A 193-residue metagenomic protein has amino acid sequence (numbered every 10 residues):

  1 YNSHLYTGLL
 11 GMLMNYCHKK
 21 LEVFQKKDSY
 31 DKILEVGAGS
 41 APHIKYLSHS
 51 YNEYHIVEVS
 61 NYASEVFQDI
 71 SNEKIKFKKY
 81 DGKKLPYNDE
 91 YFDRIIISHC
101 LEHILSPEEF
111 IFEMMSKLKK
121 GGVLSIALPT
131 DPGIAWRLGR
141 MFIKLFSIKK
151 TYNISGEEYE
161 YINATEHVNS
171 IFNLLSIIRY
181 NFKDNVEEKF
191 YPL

Functional and structural regions predicted by a protein language model:
S3-M12, L105-M115, V123-L193: S-adenosyl-L-methionine-dependent methyltransferase catalytic module, highlighting the catalytic core
G11-Y30: Conserved alpha-helix/loop element of class I SAM-dependent methyltransferases that forms part of the SAM/SAH-binding
Y30-G39: Conserved class I S-adenosyl-L-methionine
K32, N52-E53, V123: Residues at the starts of beta-strands that form the adenosine-phosphate
G39-K84: Class I SAM-dependent methyltransferase SAM/SAH-binding core
K83-I95: A short acidic, Gly/Pro-enriched loop at the edge of an enzyme's catalytic core that lines a small-molecule cofactor
R94-L105: A short SAM/SAH-binding and catalytic strip from SAM-dependent methyltransferases
